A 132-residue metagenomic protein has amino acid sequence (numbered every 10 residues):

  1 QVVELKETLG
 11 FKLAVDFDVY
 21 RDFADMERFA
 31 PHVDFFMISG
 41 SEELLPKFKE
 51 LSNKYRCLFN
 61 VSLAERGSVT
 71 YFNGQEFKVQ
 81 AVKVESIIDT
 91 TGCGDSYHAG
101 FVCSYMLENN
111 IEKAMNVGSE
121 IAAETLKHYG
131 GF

Functional and structural regions predicted by a protein language model:
Q1-K78, N109: Ribokinase/PfkB-type carbohydrate-kinase core domain
F48-F132: Conserved phosphate-binding/catalytic region of the ribokinase-like
